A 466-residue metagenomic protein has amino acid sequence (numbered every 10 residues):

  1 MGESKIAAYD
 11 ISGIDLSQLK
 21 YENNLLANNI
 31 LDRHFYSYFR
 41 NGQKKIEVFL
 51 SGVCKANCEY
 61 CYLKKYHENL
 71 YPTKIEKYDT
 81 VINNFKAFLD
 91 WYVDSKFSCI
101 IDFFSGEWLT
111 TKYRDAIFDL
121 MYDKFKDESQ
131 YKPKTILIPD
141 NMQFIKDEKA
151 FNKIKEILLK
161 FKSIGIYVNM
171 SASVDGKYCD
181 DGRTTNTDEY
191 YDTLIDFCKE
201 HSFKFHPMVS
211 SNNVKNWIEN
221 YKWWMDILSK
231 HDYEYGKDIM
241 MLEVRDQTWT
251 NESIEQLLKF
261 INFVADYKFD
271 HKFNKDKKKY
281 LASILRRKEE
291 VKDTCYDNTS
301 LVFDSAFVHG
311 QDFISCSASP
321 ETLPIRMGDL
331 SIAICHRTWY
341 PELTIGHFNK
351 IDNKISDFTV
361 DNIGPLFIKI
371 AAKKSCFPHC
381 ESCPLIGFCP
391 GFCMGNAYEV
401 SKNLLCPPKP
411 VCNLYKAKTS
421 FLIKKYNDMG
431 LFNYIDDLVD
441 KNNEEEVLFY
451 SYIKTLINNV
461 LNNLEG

Functional and structural regions predicted by a protein language model:
M1-V48, K65, D94-S95: N-terminal [4Fe-4S]-dependent radical SAM core
Y38-V81: Canonical Radical SAM [4Fe-4S] cluster-binding loop centered on the CxxxCxxC motif and its immediate flanking residues
V53-K65, C376-G395, L414: Local cysteine-cluster metal-coordination motifs and their immediate loop/turn environment, predominantly Fe-S cluster
I82-F104, T111-T250: Radical SAM/AdoMet-radical enzyme domain recognition
F85-S105, P407-L456: Short Fe-S-cluster ligation motifs
L258-F307, R337-P390: C-terminal accessory region of radical SAM enzymes
S315-E321: Short, small/polar residue-rich loop motifs at catalytic or cofactor-binding pockets
D329-A333: Hydrophobic "anchor" residues
